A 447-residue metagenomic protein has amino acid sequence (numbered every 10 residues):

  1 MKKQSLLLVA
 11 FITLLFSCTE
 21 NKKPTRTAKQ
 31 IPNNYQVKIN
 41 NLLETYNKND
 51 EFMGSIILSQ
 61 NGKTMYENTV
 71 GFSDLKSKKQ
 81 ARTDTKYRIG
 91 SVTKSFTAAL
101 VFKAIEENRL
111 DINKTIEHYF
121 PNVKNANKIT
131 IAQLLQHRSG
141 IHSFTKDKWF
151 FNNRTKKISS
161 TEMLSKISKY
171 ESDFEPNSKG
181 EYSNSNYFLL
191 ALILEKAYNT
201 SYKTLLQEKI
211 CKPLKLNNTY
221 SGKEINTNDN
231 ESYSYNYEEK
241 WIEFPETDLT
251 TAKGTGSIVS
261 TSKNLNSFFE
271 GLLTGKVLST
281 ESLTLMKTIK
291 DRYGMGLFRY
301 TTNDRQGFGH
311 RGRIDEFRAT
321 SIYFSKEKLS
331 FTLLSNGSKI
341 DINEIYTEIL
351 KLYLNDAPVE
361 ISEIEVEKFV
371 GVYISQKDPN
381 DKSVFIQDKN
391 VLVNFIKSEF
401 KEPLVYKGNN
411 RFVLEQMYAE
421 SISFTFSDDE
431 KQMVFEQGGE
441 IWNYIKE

Functional and structural regions predicted by a protein language model:
S5-T13: Sec-dependent N-terminal signal peptides
T13-S17, A104: Hydrophobic membrane-targeting alpha-helices
C18-N68, E195-Y198, Q207, E243-E447: Catalytic loop of the DD-peptidase/beta-lactamase superfamily, centered on the K-T-G motif and neighboring
K23-A28, F72-D74, T83, K114-N122 (+3 more regions): Short linear capping/connector segments at secondary-structure termini
K38, T45-S55, K76-L134, F174-S183 (+2 more regions): Short active-site loop at a secondary-structure junction that contains or immediately precedes the catalytic residue(s)
S73-T83, D341-E348: A short, polar/charged loop-to-alpha-helix boundary motif
N127-S321: Short, surface-exposed loop or secondary-structure junction motifs that flank catalytic or metal-binding residues
